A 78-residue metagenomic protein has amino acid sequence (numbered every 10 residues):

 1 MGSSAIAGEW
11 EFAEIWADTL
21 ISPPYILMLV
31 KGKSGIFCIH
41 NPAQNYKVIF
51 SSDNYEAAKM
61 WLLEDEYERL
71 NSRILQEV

Functional and structural regions predicted by a protein language model:
M1-I21, Q76: Negatively charged, low-complexity tracts enriched in Asp/Glu with abundant Ser/Thr
S3-A5, E9, V30, N54 (+1 more regions): Short linear sequence motifs
I6, H40, F50-S52: Alpha-helical interaction segments
E11, I36-F37, S52: Broad hydrophobic/π-residue packing in well-ordered secondary structure
I21-K47, E64-D65: Short aromatic-glycine-(Arg/Gly/Cys) micro-motifs in beta-strand/loop hairpins
K47-V78: Mixed-charge, Lys/Arg-enriched low-complexity segments
